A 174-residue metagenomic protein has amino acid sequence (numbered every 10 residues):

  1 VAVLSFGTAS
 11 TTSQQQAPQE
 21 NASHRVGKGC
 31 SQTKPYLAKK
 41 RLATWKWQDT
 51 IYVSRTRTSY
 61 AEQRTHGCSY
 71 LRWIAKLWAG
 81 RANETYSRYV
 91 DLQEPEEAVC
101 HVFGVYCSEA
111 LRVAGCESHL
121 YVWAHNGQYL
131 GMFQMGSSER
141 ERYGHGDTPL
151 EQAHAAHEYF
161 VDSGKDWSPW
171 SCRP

Functional and structural regions predicted by a protein language model:
V1-V90: Membrane-proximal envelope biogenesis segments
G29-T33, G67-S69, V99-H101, S108 (+1 more regions): Sequence contexts marking disulfide-bonded cysteines in secreted/extracellular proteins
W73-S118: Export/targeting segments at the very N-terminus of extracytoplasmic proteins
R88-L92, F103, C107, H125-Y129 (+1 more regions): Solvent-exposed, acidic/flexible segments
Q93-E96, C107-L111, M132, G136-S137 (+1 more regions): Extracytoplasmic/secreted envelope proteins and their assembly/folding machinery, especially bacterial periplasmic
C107-R112, V122-N126, D147, K165-P174: Surface-exposed patches in mature extracellular/periplasmic domains of secreted proteins
G115-H119, S137, H157-S168: Sec-exported extracytoplasmic/periplasmic mature domains
W123-Y143: Substrate-binding/active-site groove segments that recognize and process beta-1,4-linked N-acetyl-hexosamine
